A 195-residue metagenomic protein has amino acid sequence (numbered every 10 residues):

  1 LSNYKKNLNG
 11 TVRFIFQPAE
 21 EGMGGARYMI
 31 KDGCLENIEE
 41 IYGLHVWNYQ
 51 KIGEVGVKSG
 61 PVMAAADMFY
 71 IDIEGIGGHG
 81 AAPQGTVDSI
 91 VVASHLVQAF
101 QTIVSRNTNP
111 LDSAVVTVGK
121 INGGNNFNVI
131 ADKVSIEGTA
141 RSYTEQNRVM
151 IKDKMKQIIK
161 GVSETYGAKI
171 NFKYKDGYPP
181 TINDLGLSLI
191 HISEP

Functional and structural regions predicted by a protein language model:
L1: Active-site alpha-helical elements of protease catalytic centers
Y4-A131: Histidine/acidic-residue-rich, glycine-tolerant segments that coordinate divalent metal ions
I71-I73, V134-S142, F172-K175: Short, hydrophobic beta-strand segments
S105-V115, V162-K173: Flexible, glycine/charged-enriched surface loops at secondary-structure junctions
T117-I121, I170-G186: A short beta-alpha structural unit
V129-V134, N183-L187: A short, glycine/Asx- and small/polar-enriched loop/turn that sits immediately N-terminal to a beta-strand
Q146-K152: Solvent-exposed, non-transmembrane alpha-helical starts
L187-P195: Residue-level detector of conserved catalytic or cofactor/ligand-binding positions in enzyme active sites
